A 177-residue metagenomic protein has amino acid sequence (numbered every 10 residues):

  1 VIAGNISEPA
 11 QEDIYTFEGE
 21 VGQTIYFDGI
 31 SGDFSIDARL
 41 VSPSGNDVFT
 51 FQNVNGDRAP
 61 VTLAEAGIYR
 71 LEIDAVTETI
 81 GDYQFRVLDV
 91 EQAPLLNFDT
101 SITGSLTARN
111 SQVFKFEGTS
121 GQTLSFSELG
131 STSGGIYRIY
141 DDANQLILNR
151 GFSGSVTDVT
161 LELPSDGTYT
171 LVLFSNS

Functional and structural regions predicted by a protein language model:
V1, Y83-S101: Intrinsic disorder/low-complexity detector
N5-D82, S105-S177: Acidic, Ser/Thr/Pro-rich low-complexity intrinsically disordered segments
